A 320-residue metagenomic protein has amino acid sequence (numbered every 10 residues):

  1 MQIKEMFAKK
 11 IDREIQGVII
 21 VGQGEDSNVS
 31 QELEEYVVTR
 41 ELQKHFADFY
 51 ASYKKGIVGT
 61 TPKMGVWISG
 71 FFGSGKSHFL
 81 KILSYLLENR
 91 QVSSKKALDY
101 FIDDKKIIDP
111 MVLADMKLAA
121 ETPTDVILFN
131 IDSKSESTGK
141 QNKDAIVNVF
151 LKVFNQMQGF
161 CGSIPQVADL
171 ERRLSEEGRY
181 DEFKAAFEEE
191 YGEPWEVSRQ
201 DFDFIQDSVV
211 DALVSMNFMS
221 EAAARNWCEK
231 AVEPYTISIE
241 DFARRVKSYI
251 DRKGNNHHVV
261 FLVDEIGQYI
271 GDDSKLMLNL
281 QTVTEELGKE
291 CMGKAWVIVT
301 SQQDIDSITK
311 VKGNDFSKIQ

Functional and structural regions predicted by a protein language model:
M1-V37, M116-K117, A185-M216, S238-I239: N-terminal accessory segments
Q31-G59: N-terminal pre-Walker A segment at the start of P-loop NTPase domains
K55, R245-D251, N279-W296, Q320: Substrate-engagement module of ASCE P-loop NTPases
V66-F71, H78-D203: P-loop NTPase motor core
N130, G254-S274: Conserved P-loop NTPase "ATPase switch" module shared by AAA+ and STAND
S163-V260: Mid-core helix/loop region of P-loop NTP-binding domains shared across ATPases and GTPases
Y269-M277, I308-V311: Conserved ATPase-coupling elements of RecA-like P-loop NTPase cores
L287-N314: Sensor-1/coupling segment of RecA-like P-loop NTPase cores
